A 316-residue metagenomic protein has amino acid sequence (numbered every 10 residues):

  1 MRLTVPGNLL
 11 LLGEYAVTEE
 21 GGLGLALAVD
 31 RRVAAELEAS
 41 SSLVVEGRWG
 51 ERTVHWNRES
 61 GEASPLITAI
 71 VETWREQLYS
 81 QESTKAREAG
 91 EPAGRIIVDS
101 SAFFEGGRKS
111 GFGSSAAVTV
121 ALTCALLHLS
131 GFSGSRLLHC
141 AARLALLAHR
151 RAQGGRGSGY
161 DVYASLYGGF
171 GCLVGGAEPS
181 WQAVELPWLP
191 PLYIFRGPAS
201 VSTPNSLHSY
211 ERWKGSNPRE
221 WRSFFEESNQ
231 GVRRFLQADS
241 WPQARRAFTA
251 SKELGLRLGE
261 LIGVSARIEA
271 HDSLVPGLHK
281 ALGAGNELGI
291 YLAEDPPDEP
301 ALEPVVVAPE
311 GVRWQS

Functional and structural regions predicted by a protein language model:
R2-L10, A16-T18, A26-V29, A34-S80 (+4 more regions): C-terminal nucleotide
Q81-E88: Short, low-complexity, charge-dense intrinsically disordered segments
E88-G90, L186: Short glycine/proline-enriched loop/turn "hinge" motifs that connect secondary-structure elements and lie
E91-A93, G157: Short secondary-structure junction motifs
R95-I97: Conserved phosphate-donor
S110-G134: DPxDG-like acidic metal-binding loop motif
